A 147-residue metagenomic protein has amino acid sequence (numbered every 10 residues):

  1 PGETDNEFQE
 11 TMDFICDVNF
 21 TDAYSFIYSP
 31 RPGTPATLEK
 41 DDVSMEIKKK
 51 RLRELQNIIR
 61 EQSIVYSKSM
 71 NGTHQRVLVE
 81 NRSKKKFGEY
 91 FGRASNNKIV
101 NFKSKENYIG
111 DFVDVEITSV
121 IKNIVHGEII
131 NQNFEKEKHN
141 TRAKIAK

Functional and structural regions predicted by a protein language model:
P1-T34, E54-V65: Conserved C-terminal portion of the radical SAM core fold that forms the substrate/S-adenosylmethionine-binding
L38-K147: Terminal RNA-binding accessory module
